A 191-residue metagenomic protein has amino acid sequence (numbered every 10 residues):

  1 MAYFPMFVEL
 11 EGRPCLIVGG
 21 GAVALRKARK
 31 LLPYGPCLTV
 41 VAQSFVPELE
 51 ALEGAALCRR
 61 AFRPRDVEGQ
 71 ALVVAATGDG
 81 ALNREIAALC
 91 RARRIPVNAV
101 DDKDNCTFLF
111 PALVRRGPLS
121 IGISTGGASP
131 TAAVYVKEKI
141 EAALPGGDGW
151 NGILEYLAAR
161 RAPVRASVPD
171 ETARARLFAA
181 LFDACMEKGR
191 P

Functional and structural regions predicted by a protein language model:
M1-S44, L49-L52, L57-R60: Hydrophobic, well-ordered beta-alpha structural blocks that scaffold small-molecule cofactor pockets
G12, E68-Q70: Alpha-helix C-terminal capping/helix-to-coil transition sites in glycosyltransferase folds
A22-V23, A81, G127: Residue-level detector of alpha-helix initiation sites
Q43-F45, F62, D102-N105, G126-G127: Short, ordered loop/turn segments at secondary-structure junctions
R60-V67, D79-G80: A structured beta-alpha segment of the ubiquitous adenosine-cofactor-binding alpha/beta core
A71-T77, F108-A128: Short basic, glycine-rich beta-strand/loop surfaces that mediate nucleic-acid
L72-T77, N83-F110: ADP-ribose/adenylate-binding Rossmann-like module
G127-P191: An accessory alpha-helical subdomain
